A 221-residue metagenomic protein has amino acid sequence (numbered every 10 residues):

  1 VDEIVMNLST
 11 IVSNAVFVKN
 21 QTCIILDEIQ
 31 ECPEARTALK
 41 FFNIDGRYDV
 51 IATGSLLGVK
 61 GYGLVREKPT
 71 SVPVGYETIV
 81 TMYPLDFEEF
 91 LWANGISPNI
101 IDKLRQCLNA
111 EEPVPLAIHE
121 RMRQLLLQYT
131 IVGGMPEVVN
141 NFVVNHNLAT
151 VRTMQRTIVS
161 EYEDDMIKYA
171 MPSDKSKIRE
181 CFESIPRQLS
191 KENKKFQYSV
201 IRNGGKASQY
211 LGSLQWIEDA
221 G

Functional and structural regions predicted by a protein language model:
V1-N20: Short glycine-rich substrate-engagement loop in P-loop NTPases that contacts/grips substrate
S13-V18, F41-Y48, S71-G75: Conserved catalytic network of the ASCE P-loop NTPase/AAA+ motor domain
V16-A35: Conserved P-loop NTPase "ATPase switch" module shared by AAA+ and STAND
I25-D27, D49-S55, T81, F90: Structural recognition of the conserved hydrophobic beta-strand(s) that form the central parallel beta-sheet of P-loop
I29-L39, G61-L64: Conserved ATPase-coupling elements of RecA-like P-loop NTPase cores
R36-G58: Conserved catalytic/switch belt of AAA+ P-loop NTPases
F41, G58-I79, L91-S97: Short regulatory helix/loop adjacent to the ATP-binding pocket of P-loop NTPases
W92-G221: Interdomain hinge/linker elements that couple catalytic modules in large macromolecular machines
